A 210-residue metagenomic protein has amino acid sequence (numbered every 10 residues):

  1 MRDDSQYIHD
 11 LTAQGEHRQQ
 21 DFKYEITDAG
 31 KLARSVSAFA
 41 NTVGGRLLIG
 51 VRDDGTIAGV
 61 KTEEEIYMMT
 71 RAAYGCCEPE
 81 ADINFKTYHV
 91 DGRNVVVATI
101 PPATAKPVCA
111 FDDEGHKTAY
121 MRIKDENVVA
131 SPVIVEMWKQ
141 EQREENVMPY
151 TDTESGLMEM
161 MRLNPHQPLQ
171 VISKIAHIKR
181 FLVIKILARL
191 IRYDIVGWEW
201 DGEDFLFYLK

Functional and structural regions predicted by a protein language model:
M1-K210: Conserved N-terminal catalytic/coupling substructures associated with nucleotide/phosphate chemistry
